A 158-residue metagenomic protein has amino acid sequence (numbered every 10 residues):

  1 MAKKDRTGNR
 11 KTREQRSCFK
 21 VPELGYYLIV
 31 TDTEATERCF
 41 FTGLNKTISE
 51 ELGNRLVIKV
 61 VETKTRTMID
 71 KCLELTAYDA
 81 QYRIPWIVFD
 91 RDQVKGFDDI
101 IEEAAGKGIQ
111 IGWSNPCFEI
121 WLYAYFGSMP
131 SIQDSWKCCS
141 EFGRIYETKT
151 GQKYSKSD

Functional and structural regions predicted by a protein language model:
A2-L24, R38, T42-K59, L75-W86 (+1 more regions): C-terminal accessory helical subdomains adjacent to catalytic cores in phosphodiester- and nucleotide-handling enzymes
L28-V30: Conserved beta-strand elements of the Class I
T33-E37: Short acidic, Gly/Ser-rich segments with clustered Asp/Glu that frequently serve as metal-coordination loops in enzyme
K59-L75: A short, well-structured beta->alpha microelement
